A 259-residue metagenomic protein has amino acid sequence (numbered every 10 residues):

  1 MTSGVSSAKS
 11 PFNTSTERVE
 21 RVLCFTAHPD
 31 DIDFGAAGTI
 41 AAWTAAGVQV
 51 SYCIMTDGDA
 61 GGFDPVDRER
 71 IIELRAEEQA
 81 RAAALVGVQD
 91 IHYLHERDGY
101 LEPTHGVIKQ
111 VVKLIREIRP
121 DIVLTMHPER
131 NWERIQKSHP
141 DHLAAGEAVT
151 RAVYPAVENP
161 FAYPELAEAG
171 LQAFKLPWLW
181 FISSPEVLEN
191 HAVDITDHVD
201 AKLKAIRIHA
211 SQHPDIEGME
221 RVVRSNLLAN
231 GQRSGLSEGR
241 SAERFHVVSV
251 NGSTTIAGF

Functional and structural regions predicted by a protein language model:
M1-R119, H246, T255-A257: Active-site rim/loop-helix segments in enzyme catalytic domains that contact anionic ligands
T2-L23, T104-F259: Metal-dependent de-N-acetylase/amidase catalytic core
